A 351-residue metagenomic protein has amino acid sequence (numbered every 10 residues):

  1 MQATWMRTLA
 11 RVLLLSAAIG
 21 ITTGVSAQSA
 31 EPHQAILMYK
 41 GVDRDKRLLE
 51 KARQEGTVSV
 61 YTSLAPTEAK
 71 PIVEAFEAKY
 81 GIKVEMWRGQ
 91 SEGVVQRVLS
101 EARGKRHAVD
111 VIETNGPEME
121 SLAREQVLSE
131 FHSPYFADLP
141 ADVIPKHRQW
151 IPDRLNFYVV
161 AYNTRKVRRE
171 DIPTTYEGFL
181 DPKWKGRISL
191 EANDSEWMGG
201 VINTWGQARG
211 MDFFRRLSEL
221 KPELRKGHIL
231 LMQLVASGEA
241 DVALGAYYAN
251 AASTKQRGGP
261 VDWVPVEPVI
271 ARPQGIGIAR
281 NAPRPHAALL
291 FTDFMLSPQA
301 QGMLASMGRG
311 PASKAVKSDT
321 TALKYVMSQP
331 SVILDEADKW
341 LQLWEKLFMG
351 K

Functional and structural regions predicted by a protein language model:
A10-I21: Bacterial N-terminal signal peptides
V42-R53, T57-S59, S63-K83, V160 (+1 more regions): Short, polar/charged alpha-helical segment
S59-V73, E85-A102, R106-E239: Extracytoplasmic ligand-binding site segments that recognize negatively charged/polar headgroups
E118-S121, D241-P260: A ligand-binding cleft/hinge motif common to bilobed small-molecule-binding domains
D138-D142, L155-F157, F214-S218, E223-R225 (+2 more regions): Periplasmic-binding protein-like
V159-K166, I202-T204, R272-A287, M303: A bilobed periplasmic-binding-protein/Venus flytrap-type ligand-binding module shared by bacterial periplasmic
W184-N193, M295-V316: Periplasmic-binding protein-like
S318-K351: Extracellular/periplasmic bilobal clamshell ligand-binding domains
